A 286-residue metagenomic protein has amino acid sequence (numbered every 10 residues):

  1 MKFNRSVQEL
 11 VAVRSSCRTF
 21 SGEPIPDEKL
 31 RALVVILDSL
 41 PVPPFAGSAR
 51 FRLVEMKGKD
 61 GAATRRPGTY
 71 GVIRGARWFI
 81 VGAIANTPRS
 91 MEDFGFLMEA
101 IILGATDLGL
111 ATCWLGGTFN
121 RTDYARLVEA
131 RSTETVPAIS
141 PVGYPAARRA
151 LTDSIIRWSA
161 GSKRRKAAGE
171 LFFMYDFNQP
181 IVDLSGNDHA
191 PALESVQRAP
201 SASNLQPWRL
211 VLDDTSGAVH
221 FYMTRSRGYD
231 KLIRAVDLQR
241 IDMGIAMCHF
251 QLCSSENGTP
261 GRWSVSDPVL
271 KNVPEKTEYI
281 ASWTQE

Functional and structural regions predicted by a protein language model:
M1-E286: Acidic, surface-exposed loops and disordered segments
